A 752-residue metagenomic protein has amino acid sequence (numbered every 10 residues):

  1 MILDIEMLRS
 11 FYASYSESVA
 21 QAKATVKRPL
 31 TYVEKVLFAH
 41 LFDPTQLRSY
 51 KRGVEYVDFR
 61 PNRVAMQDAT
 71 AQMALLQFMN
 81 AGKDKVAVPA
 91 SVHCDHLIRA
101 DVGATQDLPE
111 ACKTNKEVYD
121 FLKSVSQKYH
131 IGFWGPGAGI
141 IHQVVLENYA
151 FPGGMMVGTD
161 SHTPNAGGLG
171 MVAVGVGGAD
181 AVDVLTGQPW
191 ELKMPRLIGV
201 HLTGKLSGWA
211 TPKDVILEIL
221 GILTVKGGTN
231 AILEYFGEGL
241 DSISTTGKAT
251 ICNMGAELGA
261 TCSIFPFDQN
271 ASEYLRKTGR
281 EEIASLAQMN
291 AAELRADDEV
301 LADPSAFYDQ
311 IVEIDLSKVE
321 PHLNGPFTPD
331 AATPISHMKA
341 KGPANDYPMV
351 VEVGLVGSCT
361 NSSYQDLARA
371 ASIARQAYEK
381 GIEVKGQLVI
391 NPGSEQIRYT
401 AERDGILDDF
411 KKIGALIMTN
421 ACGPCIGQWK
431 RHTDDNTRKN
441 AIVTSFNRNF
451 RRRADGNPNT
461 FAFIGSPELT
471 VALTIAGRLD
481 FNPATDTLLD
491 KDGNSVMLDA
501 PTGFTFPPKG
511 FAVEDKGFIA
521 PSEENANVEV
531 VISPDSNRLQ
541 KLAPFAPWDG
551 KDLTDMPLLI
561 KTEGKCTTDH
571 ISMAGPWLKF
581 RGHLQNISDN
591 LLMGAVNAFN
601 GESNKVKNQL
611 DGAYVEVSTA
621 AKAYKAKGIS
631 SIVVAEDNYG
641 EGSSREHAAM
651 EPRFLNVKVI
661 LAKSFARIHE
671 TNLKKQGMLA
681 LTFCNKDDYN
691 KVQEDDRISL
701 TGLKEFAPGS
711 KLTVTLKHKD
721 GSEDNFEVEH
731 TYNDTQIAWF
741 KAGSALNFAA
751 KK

Functional and structural regions predicted by a protein language model:
L3-D4, D68, Y149-A284, I382 (+5 more regions): Mobile "lid/hinge" segments at catalytic clefts and subdomain interfaces of large enzymes
L8-F11, Y15, A20-P195, R581-V633 (+1 more regions): Long, structured ligand/cofactor-binding scaffold of large enzymes
F42, Q46, K51-R60, A74 (+4 more regions): Terminal amphipathic helices with adjacent charged low-complexity linkers/tails
L47, E147, F151, I243-A249 (+7 more regions): Short glycine/threonine-rich loop-to-helix capping motif typified by GTGT followed within a few residues by an Asp-Pro
L76-N80, A306-A401, G405, E524-V659: Non-catalytic terminal/interface segments that mediate subunit docking, oligomerization, and allosteric communication
E379-W429, D435, S643, A649 (+3 more regions): Extended C-terminal subregions enriched in glycine
L488-T505, E670-W739, L746-A749: Acidic, glycine-rich flexible loop/linker segments
